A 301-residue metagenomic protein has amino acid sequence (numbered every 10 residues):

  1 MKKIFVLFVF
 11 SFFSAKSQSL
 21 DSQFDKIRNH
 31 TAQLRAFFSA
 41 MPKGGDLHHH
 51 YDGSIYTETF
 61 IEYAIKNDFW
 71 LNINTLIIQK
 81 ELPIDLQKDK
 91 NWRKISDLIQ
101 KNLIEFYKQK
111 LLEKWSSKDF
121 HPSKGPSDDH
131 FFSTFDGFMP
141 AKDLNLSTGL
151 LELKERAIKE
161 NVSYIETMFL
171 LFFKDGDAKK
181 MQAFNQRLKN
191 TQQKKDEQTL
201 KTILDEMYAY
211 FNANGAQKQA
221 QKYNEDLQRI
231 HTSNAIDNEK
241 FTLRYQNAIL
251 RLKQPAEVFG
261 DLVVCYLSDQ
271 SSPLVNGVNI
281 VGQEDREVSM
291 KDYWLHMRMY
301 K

Functional and structural regions predicted by a protein language model:
M1-K2, S17: N-terminal metal-binding scaffold of metallo-dependent hydrolase/deaminase domains
K3-F13: Sec-dependent N-terminal signal peptides
Q18-K301: Metal-cofactor-binding active-site regions of metalloenzymes
